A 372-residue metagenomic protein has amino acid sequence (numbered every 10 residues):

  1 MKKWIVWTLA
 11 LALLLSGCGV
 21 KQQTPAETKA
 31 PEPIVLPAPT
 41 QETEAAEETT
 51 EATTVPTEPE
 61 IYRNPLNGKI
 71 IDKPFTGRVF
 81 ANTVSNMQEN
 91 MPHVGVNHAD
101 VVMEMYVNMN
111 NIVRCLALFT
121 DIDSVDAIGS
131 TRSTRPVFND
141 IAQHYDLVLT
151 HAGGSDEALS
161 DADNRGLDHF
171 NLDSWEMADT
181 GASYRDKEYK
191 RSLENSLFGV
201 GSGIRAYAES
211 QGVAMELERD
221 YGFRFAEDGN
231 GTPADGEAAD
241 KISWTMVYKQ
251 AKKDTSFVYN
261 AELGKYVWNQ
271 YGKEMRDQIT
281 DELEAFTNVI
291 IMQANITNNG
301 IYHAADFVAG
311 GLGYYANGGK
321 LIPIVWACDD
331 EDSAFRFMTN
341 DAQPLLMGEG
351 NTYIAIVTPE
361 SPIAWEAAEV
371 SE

Functional and structural regions predicted by a protein language model:
M1-W4: Positively charged n-region of N-terminal signal peptides that target proteins for export
V6-T8: Small-residue packing motifs within transmembrane alpha-helices
L11-A12: Repetitive helical segments and hydrophobic/amphipathic motifs
L15-G17: C-terminal motif of bacterial Sec signal peptides marking the signal peptidase cleavage site
G19-K21: Bacterial signal peptide processing site
Q23-T57: Intrinsically disordered, low-complexity serine/threonine-rich repeat tracts
E47, A52-M103, M109-E372: A surface/extracellular/periplasmic glyco- and lipid-processing/surface-interacting theme
